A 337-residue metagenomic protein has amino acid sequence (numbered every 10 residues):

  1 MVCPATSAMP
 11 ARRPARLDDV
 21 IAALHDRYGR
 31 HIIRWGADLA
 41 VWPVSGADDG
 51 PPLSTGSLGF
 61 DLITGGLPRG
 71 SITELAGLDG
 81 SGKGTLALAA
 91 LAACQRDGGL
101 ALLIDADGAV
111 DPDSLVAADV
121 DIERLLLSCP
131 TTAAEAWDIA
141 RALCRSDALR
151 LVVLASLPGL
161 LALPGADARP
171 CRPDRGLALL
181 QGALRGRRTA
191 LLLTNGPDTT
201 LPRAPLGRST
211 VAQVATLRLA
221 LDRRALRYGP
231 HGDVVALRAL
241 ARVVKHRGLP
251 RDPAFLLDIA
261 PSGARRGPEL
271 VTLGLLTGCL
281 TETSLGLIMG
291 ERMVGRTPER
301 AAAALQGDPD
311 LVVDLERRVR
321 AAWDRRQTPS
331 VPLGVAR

Functional and structural regions predicted by a protein language model:
M1-I32, V41, R227-R337: C-terminal regions of RecA-like/P-loop NTPase motor modules
V2-I122, A140-R141, R145: The Walker A/P-loop phosphate-binding site
A37-L39, A106-G108, P130-T132, S156-G159 (+3 more regions): Short, ordered loop/turn segments at secondary-structure junctions
F60, L75, L115, L125 (+6 more regions): Conserved RecA-like P-loop NTPase ATPase core
V110-D113, E135-W137, L160-P164, T200-P202 (+2 more regions): Switch/connector loops and helix/strand junctions flanking conserved nucleotide-binding motifs in nucleotide-processing
D121-P130: Conserved P-loop NTPase mechanochemical-coupling segment
P130-L192, D314, R318: Phosphate-binding/switch loop-helix module in NTP-utilizing enzymes
C171-T277: Phosphate-binding/switch region of NTP-binding enzymes
